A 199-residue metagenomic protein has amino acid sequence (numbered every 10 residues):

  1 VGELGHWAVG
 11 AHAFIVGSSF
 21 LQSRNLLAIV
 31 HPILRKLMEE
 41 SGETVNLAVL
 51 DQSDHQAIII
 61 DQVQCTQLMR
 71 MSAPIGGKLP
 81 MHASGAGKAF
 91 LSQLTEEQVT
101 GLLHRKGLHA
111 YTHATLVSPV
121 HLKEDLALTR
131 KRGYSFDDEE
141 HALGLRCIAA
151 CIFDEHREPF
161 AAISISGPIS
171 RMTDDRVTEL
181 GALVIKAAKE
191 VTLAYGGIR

Functional and structural regions predicted by a protein language model:
V1-L4, A8: Beta-hairpin "wing" of winged helix-turn-helix
E3, S53, E155-H156: Short, ordered coil/turn segments that flank beta-strands lining enzyme active or ligand-binding pockets
G5, S41, H141-G144: Residue-level preference for beta-strand/loop junctions
A8-R105: Amphipathic alpha-helical effector-binding/dimerization core of metabolite-sensing transcriptional regulators
G17-R24, A110, G167, Y195: Short amphipathic alpha-helical interaction patches enriched in hydrophobic/aromatic residues with interspersed Lys/Arg
K36-L37, V45-A48, H109-T115, K131-D138: Short helix-to-loop capping/linker segments positioned immediately adjacent to catalytic or ligand/cofactor-binding
G101, G107, I185-R199: Cysteine/selenocysteine-centered motifs that mediate thiol-based redox chemistry or coordinate metal-sulfur cofactors
T115-A188: Extended hydrophobic
